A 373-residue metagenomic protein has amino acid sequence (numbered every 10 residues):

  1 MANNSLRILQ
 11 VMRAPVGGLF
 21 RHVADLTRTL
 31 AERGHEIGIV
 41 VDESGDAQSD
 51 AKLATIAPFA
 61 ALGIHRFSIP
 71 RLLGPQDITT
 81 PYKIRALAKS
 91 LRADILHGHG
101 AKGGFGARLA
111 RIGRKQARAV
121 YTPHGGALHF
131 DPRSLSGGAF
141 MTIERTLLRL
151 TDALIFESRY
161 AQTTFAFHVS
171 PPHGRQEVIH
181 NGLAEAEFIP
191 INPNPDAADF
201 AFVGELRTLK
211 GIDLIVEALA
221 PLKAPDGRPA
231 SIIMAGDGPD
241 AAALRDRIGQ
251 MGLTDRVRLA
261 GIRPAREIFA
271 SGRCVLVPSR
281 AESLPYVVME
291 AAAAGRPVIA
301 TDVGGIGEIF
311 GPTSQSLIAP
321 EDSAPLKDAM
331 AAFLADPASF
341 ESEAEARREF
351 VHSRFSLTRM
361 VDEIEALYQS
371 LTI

Functional and structural regions predicted by a protein language model:
Q10-Q76, V178: N-terminal strand-loop element at the rim of the active site of nucleotide-sugar-dependent glycosyltransferases
F20-R28, F202-K223, P239-R245, A324: A conserved mid-protein helix/loop that constitutes part of the nucleotide-sugar donor-binding site
L73, A166-F167, V178-A198: Acidic anion/phosphate-binding donor-loop and adjacent secondary structure in glycosyltransferase catalytic cores
R149-R175, L183-E185: A short, active-site helix/loop in glycosyltransferases that binds the activated sugar's phosphate group
D240, L253-I262, I268: Active-site donor-binding acidic/aromatic loop of nucleotide-activated sugar and phosphosugar transferases involved
R280: Aromatic "clamp/platform" in nucleotide-sugar-dependent glycosyltransferases that forms part of the donor/acceptor
P297-A300: Short hydrophobic beta-strand element within catalytic cores of glycosyltransferases and related nucleotide-activated
P312-A324, A332-A338: Conserved acidic donor-binding segment of nucleotide-sugar-dependent glycosyltransferases
